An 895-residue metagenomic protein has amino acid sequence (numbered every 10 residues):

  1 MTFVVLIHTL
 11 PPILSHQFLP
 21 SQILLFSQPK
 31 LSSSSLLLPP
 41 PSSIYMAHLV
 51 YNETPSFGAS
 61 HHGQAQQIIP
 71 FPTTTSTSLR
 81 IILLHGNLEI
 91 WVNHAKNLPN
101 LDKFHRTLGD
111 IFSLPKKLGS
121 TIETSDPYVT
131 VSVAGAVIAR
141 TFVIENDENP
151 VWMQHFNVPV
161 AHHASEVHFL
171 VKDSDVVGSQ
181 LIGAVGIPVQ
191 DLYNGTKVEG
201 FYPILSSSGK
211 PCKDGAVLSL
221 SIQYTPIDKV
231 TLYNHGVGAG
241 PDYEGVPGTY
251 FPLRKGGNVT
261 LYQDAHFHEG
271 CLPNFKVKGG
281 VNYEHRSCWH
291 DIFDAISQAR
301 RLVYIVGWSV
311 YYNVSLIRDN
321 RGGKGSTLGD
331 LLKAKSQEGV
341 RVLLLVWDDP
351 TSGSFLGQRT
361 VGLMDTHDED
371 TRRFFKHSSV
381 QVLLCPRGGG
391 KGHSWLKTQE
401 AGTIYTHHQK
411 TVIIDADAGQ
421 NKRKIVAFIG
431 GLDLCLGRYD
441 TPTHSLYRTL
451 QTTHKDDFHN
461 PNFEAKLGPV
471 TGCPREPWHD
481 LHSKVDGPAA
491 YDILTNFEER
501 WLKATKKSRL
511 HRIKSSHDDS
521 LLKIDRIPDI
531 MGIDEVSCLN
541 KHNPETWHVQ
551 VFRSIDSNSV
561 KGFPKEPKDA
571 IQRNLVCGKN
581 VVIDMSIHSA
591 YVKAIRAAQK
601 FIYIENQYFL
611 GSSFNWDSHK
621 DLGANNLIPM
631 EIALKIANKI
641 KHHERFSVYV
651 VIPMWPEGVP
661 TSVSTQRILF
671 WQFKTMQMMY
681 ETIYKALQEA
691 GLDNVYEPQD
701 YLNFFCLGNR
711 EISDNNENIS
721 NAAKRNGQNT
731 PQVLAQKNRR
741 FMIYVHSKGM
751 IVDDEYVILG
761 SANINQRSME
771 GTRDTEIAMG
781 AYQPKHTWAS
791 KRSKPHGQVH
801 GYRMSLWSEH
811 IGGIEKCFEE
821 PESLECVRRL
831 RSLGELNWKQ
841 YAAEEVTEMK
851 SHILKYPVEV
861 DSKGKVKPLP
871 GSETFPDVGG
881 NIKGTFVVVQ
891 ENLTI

Functional and structural regions predicted by a protein language model:
M1-I44: Low-complexity proline/serine/threonine-rich segments in eukaryotic and viral proteins
Y45-L84, W91-K96: Eukaryotic regulatory linkers and domain-edge "caps" enriched in S/T/P and acidic residues that sit
H48, S56-P72, L101, D110 (+16 more regions): HKD-type phospholipase D/PLD-like phosphodiesterase module
V92-S120: Short amphipathic, basic-aromatic surface patches that mediate peripheral association with negatively charged
G611-G623: Active-site His/acidic residue clusters
S647, L702-N718, K724-V733, K737-I743 (+1 more regions): Pan-eukaryotic secretory-pathway lumenal catalytic ectodomains of glycan-active enzymes
E755: Catalytic core of tubulin tyrosine ligase-like
A762-N765: A donor-sugar binding/catalytic signature common to diverse glycosyltransferases and related nucleotide-sugar
